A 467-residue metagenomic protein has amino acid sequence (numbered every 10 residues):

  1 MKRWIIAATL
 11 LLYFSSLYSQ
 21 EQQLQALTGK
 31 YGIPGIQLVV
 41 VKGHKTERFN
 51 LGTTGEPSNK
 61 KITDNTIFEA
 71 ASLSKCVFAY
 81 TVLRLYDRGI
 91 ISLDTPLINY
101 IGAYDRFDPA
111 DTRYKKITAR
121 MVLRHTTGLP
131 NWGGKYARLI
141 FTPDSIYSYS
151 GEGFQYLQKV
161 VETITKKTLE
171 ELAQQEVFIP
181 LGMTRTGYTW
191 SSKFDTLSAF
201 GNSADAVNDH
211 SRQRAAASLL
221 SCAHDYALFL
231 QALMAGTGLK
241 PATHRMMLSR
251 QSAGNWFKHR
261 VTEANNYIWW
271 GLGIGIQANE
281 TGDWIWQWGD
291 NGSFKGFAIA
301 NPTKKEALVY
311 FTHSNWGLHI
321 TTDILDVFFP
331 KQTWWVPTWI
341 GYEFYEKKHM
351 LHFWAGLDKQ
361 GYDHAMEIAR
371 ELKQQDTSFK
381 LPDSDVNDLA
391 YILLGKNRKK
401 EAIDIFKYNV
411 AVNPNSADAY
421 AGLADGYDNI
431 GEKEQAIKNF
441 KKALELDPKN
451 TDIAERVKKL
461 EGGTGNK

Functional and structural regions predicted by a protein language model:
Q20-N50, K167, Q174, I179 (+3 more regions): Catalytic loop of the DD-peptidase/beta-lactamase superfamily, centered on the K-T-G motif and neighboring
K30, T54-K167: Active-site-proximal loop and beta-strand segments within enzyme catalytic domains
C76, D383, A417-D418, T451-D452: Helix-start (N-cap) detector for alpha-helical repeat units in TPR-like alpha-solenoids, especially tetratricopeptide
G395, N429, G462-G463: Register position in tetratricopeptide repeats
